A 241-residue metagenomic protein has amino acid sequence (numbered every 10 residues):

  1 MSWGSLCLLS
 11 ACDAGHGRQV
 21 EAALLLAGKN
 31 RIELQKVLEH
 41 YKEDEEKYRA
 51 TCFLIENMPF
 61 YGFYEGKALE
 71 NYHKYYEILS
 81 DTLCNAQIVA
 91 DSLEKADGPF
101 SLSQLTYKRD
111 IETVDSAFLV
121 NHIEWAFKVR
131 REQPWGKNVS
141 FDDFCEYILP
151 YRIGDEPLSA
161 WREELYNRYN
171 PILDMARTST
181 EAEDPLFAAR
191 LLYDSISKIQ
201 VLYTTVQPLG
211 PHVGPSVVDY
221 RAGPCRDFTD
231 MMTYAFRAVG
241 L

Functional and structural regions predicted by a protein language model:
M1-L8: Bacterial N-terminal signal peptides
C12-A189, D194, V217, A238: N-terminal accessory/pre-domain segments preceding catalytic cores
A176-L241: Active-site neighborhood of thiol-dependent amide/isopeptide-bond enzymes
